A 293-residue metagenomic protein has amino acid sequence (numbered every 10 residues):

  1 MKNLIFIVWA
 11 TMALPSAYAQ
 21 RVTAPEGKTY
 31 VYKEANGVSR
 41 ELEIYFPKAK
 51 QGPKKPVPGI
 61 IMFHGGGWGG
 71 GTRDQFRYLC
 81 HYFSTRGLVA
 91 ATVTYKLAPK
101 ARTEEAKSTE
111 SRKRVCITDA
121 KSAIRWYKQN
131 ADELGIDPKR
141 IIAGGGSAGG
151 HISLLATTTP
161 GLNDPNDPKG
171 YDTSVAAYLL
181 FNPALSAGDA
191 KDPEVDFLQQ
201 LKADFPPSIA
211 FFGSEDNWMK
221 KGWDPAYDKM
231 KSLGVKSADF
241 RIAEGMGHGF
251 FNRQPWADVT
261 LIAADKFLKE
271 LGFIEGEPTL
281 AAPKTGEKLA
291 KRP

Functional and structural regions predicted by a protein language model:
Q20-K55: N-terminal cap/lid segment of alpha/beta-hydrolase-fold proteins
E43, D224-Y227, L233-P293: C-terminal catalytic histidine-bearing segment of alpha/beta-hydrolase fold enzymes
K54-G66: Short beta-strand element of the alpha/beta-hydrolase
R73-V93: Short amphipathic alpha-helix adjacent to the substrate-entry channel of hydrolases
T109-D132, I262: Alpha/beta-hydrolase active-site loop
S122-A203: Primarily recognizes the serine-hydrolase "nucleophile elbow" in alpha/beta-hydrolase and SGNH/GDSL folds
D204, A210-F212: Short beta-strand/loop motif that positions the catalytic acidic residue of the alpha/beta-hydrolase fold
N217-D224: Conserved alpha/beta-hydrolase "acid-adjacent" motif
